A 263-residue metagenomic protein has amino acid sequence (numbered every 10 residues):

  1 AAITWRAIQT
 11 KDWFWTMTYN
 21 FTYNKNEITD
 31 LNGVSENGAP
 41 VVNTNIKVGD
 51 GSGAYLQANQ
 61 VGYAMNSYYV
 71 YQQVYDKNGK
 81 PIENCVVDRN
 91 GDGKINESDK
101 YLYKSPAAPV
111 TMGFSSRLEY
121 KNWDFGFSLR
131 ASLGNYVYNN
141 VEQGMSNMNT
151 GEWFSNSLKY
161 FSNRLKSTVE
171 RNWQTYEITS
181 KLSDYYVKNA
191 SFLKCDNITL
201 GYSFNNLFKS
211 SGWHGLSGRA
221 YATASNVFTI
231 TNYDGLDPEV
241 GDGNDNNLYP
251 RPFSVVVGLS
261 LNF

Functional and structural regions predicted by a protein language model:
A1-W5, F114-Y120, F127, I198-F204 (+2 more regions): Residues on the lipid-exposed face of transmembrane beta-strands in outer-membrane beta-barrel proteins
R6-P106, N232: Conserved small-residue
A7, F21-E27, Y120-N122, A131-N135 (+4 more regions): Transmembrane beta-strands of outer-membrane beta-barrel pores
K11, N122-F127, L207-F208: Repeated loop/turn-to-beta-strand initiation elements of outer-membrane beta-barrel proteins
W13, A108-M112, S191-D196, L216 (+1 more regions): Residues that define the transmembrane beta-barrel architecture of outer-membrane proteins
T16, N26-N45, G134-Y160, I230-P238: Outer-membrane beta-barrel and related beta-rich outer-membrane complex signature in Gram-negative bacteria
N43-Y69, Y75-K80, L158, T168 (+2 more regions): C-terminal beta-signal and terminal closure region of outer-membrane beta-barrel proteins
S132-R219, T223-A224: Extracytoplasmic gating/loop element in the C-terminal half of outer-membrane beta-barrel translocons and assembly
